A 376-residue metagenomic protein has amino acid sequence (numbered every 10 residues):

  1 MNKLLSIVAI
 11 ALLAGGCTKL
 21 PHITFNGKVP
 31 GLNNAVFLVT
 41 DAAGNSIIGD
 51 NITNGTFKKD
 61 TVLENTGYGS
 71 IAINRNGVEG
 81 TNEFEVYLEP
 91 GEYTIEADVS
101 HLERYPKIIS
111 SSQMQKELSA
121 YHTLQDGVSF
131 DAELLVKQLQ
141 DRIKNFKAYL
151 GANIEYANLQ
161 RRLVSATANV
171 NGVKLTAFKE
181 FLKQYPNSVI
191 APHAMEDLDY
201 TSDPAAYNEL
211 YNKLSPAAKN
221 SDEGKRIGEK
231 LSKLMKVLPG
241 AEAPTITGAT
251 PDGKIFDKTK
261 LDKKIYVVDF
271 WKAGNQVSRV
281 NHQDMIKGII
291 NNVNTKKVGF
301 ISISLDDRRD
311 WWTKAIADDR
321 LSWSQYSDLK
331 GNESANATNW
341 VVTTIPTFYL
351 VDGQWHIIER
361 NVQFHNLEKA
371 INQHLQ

Functional and structural regions predicted by a protein language model:
M1-K28, Q376: Bacterial Sec-dependent N-terminal signal peptides
C17-S165: A non-transmembrane, solvent-exposed segment enriched in polar/low-complexity residues
G44-S46, E242, T343-I345: Short, small/polar residue-rich loop motifs at catalytic or cofactor-binding pockets
T94, L102, N169-P239: N-terminal targeting signals for export/organelle localization
K225-K258, W323, A370-Q376: N-terminal "domain-start" segment that seeds a small globular fold
F256-Q283, G299: Short active-site neighborhood of thiol/selenol oxidoreductases, capturing the structured segment around
R279-D319, G331-A337: Structural microenvironment flanking redox-active thiols in thiol-disulfide oxidoreductases
L321, D328-Q376: Thiol/disulfide oxidoreductase modules built on the thioredoxin-like
